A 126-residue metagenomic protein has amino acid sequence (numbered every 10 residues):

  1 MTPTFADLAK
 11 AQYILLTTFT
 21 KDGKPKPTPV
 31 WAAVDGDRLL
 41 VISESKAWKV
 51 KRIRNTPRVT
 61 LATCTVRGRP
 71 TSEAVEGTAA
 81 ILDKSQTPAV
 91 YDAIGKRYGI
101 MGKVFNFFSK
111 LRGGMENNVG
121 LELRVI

Functional and structural regions predicted by a protein language model:
M1-I14: Short, basic/aromatic recognition patches
P3, T18-D22, N106-K110: Short helix-to-loop capping/linker segments positioned immediately adjacent to catalytic or ligand/cofactor-binding
T4-F5, L39-S43, A47-R52: Covalent nucleotidyltransferase core used to form phosphodiester bonds in nucleic acids
D7, D22, D35-D37, D83 (+1 more regions): Acidic-enriched, low-complexity/disordered segments with a strong bias for Aspartate over Glutamate
A11-S45, V59-T63, S72-V75: Short beta-strand segments
K46-I126: Short, structured beta-strand-loop surface elements
